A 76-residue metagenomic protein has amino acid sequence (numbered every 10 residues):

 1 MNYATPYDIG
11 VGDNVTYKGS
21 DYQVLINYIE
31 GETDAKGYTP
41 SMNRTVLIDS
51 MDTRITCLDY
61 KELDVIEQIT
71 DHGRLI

Functional and structural regions predicted by a protein language model:
M1-V11: Mixed-charge, Lys/Arg-rich low-complexity intrinsically disordered regions
S20-A35: Short beta-strand-centered aromatic/proline hotspots
R44-I76: Intrinsically disordered, low-complexity, charged/polar segments
